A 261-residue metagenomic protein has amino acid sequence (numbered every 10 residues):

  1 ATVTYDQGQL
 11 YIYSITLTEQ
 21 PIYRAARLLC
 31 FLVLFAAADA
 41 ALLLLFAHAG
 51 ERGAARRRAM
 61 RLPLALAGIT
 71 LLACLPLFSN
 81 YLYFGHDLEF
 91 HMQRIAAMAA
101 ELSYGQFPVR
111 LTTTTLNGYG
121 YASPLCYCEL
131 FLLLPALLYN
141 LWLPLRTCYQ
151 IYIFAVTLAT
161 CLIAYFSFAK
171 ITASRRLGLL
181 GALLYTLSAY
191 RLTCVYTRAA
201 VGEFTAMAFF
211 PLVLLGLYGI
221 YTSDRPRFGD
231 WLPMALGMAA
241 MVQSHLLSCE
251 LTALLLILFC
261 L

Functional and structural regions predicted by a protein language model:
A1-G8: Short beta-strand-plus-loop segments that form exposed binding edges in beta-rich domains
L17-P21: Interdomain boundary/hinge segments at the C-termini of tandem beta-sandwich modules
Y23-P76: Start-transfer (signal-anchor) and selected internal transmembrane alpha helices of multi-pass inner/ER membrane
A49-G50, W142, I171-R176, Y221-R225 (+1 more regions): Membrane-interfacial segments
M60-A67, I151, L179-L183, W231-L236 (+1 more regions): Hydrophobic alpha-helical transmembrane segments
L72-P211, G216, A240, S244-L247: Active-site lumenal/periplasmic loops and adjacent helix-entry segments of GT-C-fold, multi-pass membrane
V213-L232, C260: Membrane-interface transmembrane helices that cradle and orient dolichyl/undecaprenyl
L251-L261: Perimembrane helix-loop-helix junctions
